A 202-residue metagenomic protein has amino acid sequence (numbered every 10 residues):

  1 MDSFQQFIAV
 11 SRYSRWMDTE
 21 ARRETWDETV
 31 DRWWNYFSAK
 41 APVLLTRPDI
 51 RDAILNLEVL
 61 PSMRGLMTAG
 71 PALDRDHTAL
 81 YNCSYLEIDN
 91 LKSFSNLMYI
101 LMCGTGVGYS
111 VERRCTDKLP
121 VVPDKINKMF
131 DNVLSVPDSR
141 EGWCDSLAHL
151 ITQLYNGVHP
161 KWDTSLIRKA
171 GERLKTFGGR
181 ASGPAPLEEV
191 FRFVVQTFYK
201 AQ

Functional and structural regions predicted by a protein language model:
M1-Q202: Extended catalytic cores of very large enzyme megasubunits
